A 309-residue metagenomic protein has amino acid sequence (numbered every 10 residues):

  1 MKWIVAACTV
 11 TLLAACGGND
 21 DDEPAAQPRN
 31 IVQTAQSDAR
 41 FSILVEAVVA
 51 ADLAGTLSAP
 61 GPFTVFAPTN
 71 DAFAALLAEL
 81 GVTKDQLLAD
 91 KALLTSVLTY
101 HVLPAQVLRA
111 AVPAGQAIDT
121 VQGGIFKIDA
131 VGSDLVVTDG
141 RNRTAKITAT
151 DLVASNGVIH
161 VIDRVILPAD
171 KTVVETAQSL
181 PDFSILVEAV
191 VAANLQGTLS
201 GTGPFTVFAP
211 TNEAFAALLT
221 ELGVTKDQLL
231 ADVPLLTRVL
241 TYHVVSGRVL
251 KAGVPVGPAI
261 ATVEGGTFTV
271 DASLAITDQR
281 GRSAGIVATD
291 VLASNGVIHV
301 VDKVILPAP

Functional and structural regions predicted by a protein language model:
M1-A14: Sec-dependent bacterial lipoprotein signal peptides
C16-P309: Mature, structured domains of secreted/extracytosolic soluble proteins
